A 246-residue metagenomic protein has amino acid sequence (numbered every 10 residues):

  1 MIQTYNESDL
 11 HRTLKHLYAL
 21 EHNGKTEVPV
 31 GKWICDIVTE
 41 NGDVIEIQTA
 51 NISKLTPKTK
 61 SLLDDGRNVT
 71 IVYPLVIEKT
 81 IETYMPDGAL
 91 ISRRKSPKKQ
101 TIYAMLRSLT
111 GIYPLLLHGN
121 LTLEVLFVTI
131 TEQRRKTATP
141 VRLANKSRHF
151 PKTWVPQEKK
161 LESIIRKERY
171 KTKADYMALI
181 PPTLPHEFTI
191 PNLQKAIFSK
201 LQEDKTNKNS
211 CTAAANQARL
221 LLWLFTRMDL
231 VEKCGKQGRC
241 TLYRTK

Functional and structural regions predicted by a protein language model:
M1-I34: Acidic-basic catalytic patches of nuclease active cores, encompassing PD-(D/E)XK and other metal-cofactor nuclease
C35-N51, L55, L62, V69-I71: Conserved catalytic cores of phosphodiester-cleaving nucleases, focusing on short active-site segments
R93-A174: Long, low-complexity, charged/polar intrinsically disordered regions in eukaryotic proteins
E168-E187: Positively charged, polyanion-binding regions of nucleic-acid-associated proteins
L184-N209: Short acidic, hydrophobic short linear motifs in intrinsically disordered regions
N209-R227: Short amphipathic alpha-helical interaction segments
T226-Q237: A short, conserved structural fragment
K236-K246: Short, cationic-aromatic polyanion-contact patches
